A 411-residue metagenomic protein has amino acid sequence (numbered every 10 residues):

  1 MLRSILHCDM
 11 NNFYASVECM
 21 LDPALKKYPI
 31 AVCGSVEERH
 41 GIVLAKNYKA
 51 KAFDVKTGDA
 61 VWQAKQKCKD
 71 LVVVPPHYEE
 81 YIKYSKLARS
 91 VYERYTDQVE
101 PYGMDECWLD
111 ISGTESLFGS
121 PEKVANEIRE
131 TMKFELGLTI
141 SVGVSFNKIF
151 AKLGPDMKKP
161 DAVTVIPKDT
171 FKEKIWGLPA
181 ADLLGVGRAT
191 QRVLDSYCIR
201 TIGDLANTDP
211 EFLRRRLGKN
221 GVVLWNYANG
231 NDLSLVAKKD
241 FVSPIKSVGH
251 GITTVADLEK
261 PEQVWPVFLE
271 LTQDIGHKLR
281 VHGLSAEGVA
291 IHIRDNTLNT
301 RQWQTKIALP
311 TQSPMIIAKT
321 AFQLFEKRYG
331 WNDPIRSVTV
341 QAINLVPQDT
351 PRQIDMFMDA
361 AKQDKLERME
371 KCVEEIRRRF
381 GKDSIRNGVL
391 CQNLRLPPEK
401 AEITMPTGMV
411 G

Functional and structural regions predicted by a protein language model:
M1-N226, K239, H277, A360-G411: Gly/Gly-Pro- and Ser/Thr-rich, intrinsically disordered tail segments characteristic of DNA damage-repair and tolerance
H7, T190-P334: DNA-contacting surface of Y-family translesion DNA polymerases
F13, V36-R39, N296-N299, L345-Q348: Short, charged/polar surface micro-motifs in flexible loops or helix N-caps
Y28, I140, D161, E287-V289 (+2 more regions): Change "...and in nucleic-acid phosphodiester-cleaving endonucleases..." to "...and in nucleic-acid processing enzymes
C107-G113, Q302-T305, R352-M358: Short, hydrophobic beta-strand segments
F146-I149, N229-G230, S285-N296, I335-V346 (+1 more regions): A glycine-rich phosphate-binding loop feature that marks nucleotide/adenosyl-phosphate handling sites
I316, F322-R379: C-terminal hydrophobic structural anchor segments that stabilize assembly/packing rather than catalytic chemistry
